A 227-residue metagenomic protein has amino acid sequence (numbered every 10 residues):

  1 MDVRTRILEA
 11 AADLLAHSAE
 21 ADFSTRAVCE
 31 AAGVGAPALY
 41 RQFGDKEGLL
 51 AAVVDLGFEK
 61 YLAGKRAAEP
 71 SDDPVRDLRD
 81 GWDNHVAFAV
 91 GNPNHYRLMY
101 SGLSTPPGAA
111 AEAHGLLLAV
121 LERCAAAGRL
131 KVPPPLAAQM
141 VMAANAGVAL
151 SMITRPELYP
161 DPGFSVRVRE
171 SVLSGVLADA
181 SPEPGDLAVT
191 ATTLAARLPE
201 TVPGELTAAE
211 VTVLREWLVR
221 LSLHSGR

Functional and structural regions predicted by a protein language model:
M1-S18, R26-A27, G48-A51: Basic, helix-initiating cap at the start of DNA-binding domains
I7-L15, G57, Y61, H85: Short hydrophobic clusters on alpha-helical segments that form packing/core surfaces in small helical domains
L15, D22, L50-G57, M99: Alpha-helical DNA-contacting segments of helix-turn-helix folds
F23, A27-A31, L39: Append "Primarily bacterial transcriptional regulators
Y40-G44: Base-recognition residues in the alpha-helical recognition helix of bacterial helix-turn-helix
A52, A63-R97, S101-T105, E112-H114 (+2 more regions): Hydrophobic alpha-helical connector segments
L103-L150, D161-S174: Amphipathic alpha-helical packing segments from all-alpha helical-bundle domains
A119-E122, T154, L158-R227: C-terminal peripheral helix-coil segments that are non-catalytic and often amphipathic
